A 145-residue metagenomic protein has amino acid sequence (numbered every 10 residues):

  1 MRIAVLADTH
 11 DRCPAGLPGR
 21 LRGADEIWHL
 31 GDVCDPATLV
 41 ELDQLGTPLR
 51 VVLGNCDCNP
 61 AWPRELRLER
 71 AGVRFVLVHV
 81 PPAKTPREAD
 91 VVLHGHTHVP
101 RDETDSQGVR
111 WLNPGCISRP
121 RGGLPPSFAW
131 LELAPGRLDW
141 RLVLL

Functional and structural regions predicted by a protein language model:
M1-L49, D57-R64, L124-S127: N-terminal active-site segment of His-dependent metallophosphoesterases
R2, E69-A71, D105-S106, R110-L145: Binuclear metal-dependent phosphoesterase catalytic core
V5-A7, E26-D32, R50-N55, V76-H79 (+2 more regions): Active-site neighborhood of phospho(di)ester-bond hydrolases with catalytic His/Asp-centered motifs
D11-A15, C34-T38, C56-W62, P82-P86 (+2 more regions): Active-site environment of divalent metal-dependent phosphoester hydrolases
R22-E26, L45-P48, V73, R87-V91 (+1 more regions): Short glycine/proline-enriched coil/turn segments at helix->beta-strand junctions
P48-P86: Helix-adjacent hinge/juxtasegments
R64-L66, P100, A129: Residue-level detector of beta-strand structural context in well-folded domains
